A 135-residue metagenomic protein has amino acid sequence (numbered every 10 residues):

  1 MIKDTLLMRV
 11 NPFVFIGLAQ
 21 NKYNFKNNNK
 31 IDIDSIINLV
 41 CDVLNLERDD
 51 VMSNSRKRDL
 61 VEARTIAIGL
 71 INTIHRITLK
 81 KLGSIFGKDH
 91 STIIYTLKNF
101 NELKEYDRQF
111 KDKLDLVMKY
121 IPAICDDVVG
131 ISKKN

Functional and structural regions predicted by a protein language model:
M1-I37, K133-K134: General nucleic-acid-binding
L7-R9, N45, R76, G87: Residue-level recognition of short, structured coil/turn motifs that connect secondary structure elements
K22-N24, R48, N101-K104: Short amphipathic alpha-helical interaction patches enriched in hydrophobic/aromatic residues with interspersed Lys/Arg
K26-I33, N54-E62, D107: Conserved phosphate/pyrophosphate-binding and hydrolysis machinery centered on Walker-type P-loop NTPases, extending
L39-V43, Y120: Generic non-transmembrane alpha-helical segments
D42-R64: Short, Lys/Arg-enriched anionic-surface-contact patches
A63-N135: Terminal-proximal interaction/regulatory segments of ATP-powered molecular machines
